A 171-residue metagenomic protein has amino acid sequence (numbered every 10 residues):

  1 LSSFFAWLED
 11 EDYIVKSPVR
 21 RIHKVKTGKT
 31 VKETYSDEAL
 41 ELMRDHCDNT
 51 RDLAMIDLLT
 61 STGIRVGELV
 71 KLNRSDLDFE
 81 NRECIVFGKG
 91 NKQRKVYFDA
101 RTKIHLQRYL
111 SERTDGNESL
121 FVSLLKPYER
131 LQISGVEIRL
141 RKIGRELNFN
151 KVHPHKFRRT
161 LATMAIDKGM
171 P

Functional and structural regions predicted by a protein language model:
L1-P171: Conserved catalytic core of the tyrosine transesterase superfamily
